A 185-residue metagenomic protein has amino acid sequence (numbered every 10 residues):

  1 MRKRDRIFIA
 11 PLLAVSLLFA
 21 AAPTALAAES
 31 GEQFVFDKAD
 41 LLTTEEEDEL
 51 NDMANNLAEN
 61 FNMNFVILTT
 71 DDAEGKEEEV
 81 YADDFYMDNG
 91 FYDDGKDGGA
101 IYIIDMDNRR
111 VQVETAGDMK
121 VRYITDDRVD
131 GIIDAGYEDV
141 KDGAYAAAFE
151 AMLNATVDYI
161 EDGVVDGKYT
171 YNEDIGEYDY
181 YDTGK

Functional and structural regions predicted by a protein language model:
M1-L12: Bacterial N-terminal signal peptides that target proteins for export
R2, L26-G184: Folded, non-transmembrane soluble domains that reside on the lumenal/extracytoplasmic side of membranes
A10-A20: Bacterial N-terminal signal peptides
A22-T24: Transmembrane signal-anchor/signal-peptide helices with a preference for the extracytoplasmic
